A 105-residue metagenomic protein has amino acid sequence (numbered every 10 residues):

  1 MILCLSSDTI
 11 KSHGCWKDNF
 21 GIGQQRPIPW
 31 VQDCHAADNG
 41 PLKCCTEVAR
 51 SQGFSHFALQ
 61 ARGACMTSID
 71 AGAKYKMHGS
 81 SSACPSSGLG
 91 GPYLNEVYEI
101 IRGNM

Functional and structural regions predicted by a protein language model:
I2-M105: Peripheral, non-catalytic regulatory segments
